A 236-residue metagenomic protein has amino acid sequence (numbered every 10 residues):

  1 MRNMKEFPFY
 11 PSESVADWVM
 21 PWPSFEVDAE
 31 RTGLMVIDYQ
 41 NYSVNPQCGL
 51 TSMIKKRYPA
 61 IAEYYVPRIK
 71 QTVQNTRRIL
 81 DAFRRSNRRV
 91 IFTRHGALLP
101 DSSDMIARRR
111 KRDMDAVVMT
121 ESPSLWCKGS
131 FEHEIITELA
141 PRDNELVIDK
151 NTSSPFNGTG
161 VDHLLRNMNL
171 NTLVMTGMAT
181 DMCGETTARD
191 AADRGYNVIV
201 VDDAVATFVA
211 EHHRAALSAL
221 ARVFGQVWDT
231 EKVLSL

Functional and structural regions predicted by a protein language model:
M1-G33, Y42-S52, D81-S86, L98 (+1 more regions): Active-site-adjacent betaalpha module
M35-I37: Short hydrophobic beta-strand that contains or immediately precedes a catalytic carboxylate
S43, A62-R68, V174: Surface-exposed cleft-lining segments at the edges of enzyme active sites
Q47-Y65: A solvent-exposed, charged loop/short amphipathic helix patch at secondary-structure junctions
P59, E63-Y65, R89, M114 (+1 more regions): Generic signature of intrinsically disordered, low-complexity, basic-rich segments and short cationic peptides
E63-K70, P123-C127: Short coil/turn segments at secondary-structure boundaries
P67-R89: A short, N-terminal amphipathic alpha-helix
V90-R94: A structural signal for short, well-ordered beta-strand segments and their strand-loop junctions that often border
